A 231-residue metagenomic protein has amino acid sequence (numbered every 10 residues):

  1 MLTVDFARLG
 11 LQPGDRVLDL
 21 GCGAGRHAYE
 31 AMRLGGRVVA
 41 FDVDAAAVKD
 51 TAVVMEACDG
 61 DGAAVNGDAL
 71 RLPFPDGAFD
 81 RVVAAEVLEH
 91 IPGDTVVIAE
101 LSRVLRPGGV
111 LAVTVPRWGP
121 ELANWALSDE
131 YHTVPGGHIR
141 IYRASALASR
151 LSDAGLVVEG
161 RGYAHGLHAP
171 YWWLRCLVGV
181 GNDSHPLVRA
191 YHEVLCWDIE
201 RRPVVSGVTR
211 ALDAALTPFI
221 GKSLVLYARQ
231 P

Functional and structural regions predicted by a protein language model:
M1-P75, R81-A85, T95-I98, I139 (+2 more regions): Conserved N-terminal segment of class I S-adenosyl-L-methionine
V38, L111-A112: A short hydrophobic/small-residue beta-strand
A85-L88, T114: Residues lining the SAM
T95-V110: A short glycine-rich, Lys/Arg-flanked "PGG" loop and its adjoining helix->strand segment in the class I
V113-R140, A148-S149: Short, glycine-/aromatic-enriched active-site segment of Class I SAM-dependent methyltransferases
I139-A154, R161: Short alpha-helix
G160-W197, K222-S223: Conserved catalytic loop of SAM-dependent methyltransferase domains
